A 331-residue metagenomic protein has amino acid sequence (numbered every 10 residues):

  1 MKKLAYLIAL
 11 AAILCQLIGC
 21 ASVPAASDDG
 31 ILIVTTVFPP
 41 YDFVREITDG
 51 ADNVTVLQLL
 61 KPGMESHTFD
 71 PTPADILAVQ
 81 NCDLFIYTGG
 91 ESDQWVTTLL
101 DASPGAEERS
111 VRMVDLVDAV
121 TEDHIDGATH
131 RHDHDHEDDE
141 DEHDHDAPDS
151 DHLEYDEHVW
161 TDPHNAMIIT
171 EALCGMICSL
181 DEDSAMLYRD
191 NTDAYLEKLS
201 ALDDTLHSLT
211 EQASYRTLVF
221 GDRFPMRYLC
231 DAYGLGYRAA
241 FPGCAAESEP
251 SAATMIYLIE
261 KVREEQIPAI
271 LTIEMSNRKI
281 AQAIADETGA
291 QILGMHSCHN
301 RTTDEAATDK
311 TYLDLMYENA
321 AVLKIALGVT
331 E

Functional and structural regions predicted by a protein language model:
L4-V23: Sec-dependent N-terminal signal peptides of Gram-positive bacterial secreted proteins and lipoproteins
C20-E331: Extracytoplasmic metal-acquisition and chelation regions
